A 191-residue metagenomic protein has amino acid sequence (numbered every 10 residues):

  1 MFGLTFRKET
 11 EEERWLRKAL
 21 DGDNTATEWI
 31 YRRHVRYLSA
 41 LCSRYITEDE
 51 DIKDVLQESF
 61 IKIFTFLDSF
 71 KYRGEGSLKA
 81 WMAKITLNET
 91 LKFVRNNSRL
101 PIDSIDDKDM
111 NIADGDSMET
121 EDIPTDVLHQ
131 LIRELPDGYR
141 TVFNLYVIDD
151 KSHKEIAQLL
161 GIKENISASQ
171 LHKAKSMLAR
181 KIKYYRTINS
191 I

Functional and structural regions predicted by a protein language model:
F2-L4, L20-W29, S39-E58, E164 (+1 more regions): Short, charged helix-capping/linker segments at alpha-helix termini
L20-D21, F60-E75, N96: Sigma70-family region 2
R33-R36, R44-Y45, N144-K151: Short helix-capping/turn signature of helix-turn-helix
D54-I61, G76-N88: Structural recognition of an alpha-helix C-terminal capping motif at a helix-to-coil junction
S59, I85, F143, I156-A157 (+1 more regions): Hydrophobic positions on the alpha-helical face of helix-turn-helix-like DNA-binding modules
S69, A83-D103: Arg/Lys-rich amphipathic alpha helix in sigma70-family domain 2
L91, Y139, I148, K154 (+1 more regions): DNA-recognition helix of helix-turn-helix
K92, R99-T125, S152: Internal acidic/polar
